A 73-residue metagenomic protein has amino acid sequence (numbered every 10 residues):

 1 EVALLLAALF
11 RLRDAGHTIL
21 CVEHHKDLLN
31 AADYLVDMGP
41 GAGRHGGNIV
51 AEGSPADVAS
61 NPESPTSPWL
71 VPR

Functional and structural regions predicted by a protein language model:
V2-R73: Conserved phosphate-binding elements of NTP-dependent enzyme cores
